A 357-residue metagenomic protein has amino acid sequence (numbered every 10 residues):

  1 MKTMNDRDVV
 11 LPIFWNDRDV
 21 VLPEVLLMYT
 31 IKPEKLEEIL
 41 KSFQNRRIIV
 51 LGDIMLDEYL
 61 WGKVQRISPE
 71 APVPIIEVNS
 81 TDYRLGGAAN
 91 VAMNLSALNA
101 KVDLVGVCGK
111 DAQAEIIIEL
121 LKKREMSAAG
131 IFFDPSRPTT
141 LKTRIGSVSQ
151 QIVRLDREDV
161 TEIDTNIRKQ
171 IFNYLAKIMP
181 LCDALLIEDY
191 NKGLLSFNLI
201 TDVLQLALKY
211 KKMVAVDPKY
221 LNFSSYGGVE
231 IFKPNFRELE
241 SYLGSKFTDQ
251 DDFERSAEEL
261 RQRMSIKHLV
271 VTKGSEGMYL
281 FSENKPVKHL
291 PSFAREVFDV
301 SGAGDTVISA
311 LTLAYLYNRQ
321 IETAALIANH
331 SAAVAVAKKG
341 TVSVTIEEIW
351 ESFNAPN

Functional and structural regions predicted by a protein language model:
M28-Q65: Positively charged, low-complexity intrinsically disordered leader regions
Y29-E37, P69, V73-T139, E351-N354: Substrate-binding N-lobe of the ribokinase-like
F43, M179-P180, F223-G227: A short, aliphatic-rich alpha-helical micro-motif
I131-R137, R144-M179: Conserved phosphate-binding/catalytic loop of the ribokinase/pfkB sugar-kinase fold
C182-L194: Short acidic, glycine-rich surface-loop motifs adjacent to enzyme active sites
K192-G193, F197-V287: Conserved phosphate/ATP/ADP-binding segment of small-molecule kinases
M264-K267, F293-S352: Conserved post-catalytic alpha-helical subdomain immediately downstream of the catalytic base and nucleotide-binding
